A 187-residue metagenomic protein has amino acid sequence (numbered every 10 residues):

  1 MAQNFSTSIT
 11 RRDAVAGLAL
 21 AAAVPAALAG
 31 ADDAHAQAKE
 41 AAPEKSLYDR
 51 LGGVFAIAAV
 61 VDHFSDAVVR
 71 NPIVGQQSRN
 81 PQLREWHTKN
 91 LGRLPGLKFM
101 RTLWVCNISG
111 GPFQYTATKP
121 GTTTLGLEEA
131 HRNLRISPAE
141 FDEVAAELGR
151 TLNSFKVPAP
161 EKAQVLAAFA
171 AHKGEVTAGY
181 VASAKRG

Functional and structural regions predicted by a protein language model:
M1-I9, L20-A27: N-terminal secretory signal peptides
T10-V15: N-terminal export leaders
L18-P25, A34-G187: Core of compact, soluble alpha-helical bundle domains
